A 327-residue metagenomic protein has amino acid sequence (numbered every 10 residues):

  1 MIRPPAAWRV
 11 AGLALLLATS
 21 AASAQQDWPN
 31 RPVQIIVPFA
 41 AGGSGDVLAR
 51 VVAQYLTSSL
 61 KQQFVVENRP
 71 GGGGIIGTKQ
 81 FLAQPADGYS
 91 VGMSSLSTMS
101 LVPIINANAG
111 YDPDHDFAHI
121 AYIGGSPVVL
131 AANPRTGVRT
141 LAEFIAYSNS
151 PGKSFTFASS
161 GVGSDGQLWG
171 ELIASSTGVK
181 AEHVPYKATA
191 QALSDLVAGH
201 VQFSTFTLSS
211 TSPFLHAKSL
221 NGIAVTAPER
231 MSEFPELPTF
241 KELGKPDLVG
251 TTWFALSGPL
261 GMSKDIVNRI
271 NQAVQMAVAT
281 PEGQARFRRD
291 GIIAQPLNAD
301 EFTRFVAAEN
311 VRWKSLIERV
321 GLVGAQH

Functional and structural regions predicted by a protein language model:
M1-G12: Bacterial N-terminal signal peptides that target proteins for export
A18-A21: N-terminal signal peptide c-region/cleavage motif recognized by signal peptidases
S23-I35, Q84-S90, I145-T156, H216-A217 (+5 more regions): Immediate post-signal peptide segment of exported/extracytoplasmic ligand-binding proteins
A24-H115, K153-S154, V162, T177-Q202 (+2 more regions): N-terminal (or domain-start) structured segment
A83-Y89, L96, I104-Q191, F240 (+1 more regions): Hinge/capping helix and adjacent helix->loop/strand transition within the periplasmic-binding protein
M99-N108, L172-S176, F203-L237, K314: A ligand-binding cleft/hinge motif common to bilobed small-molecule-binding domains
G125, T211-A279, A308-V311, A325-H327: C-terminal lobe and pocket-closing loops of periplasmic/extracytoplasmic Venus-flytrap solute-binding proteins
R286-F305: Surface-exposed aromatic
